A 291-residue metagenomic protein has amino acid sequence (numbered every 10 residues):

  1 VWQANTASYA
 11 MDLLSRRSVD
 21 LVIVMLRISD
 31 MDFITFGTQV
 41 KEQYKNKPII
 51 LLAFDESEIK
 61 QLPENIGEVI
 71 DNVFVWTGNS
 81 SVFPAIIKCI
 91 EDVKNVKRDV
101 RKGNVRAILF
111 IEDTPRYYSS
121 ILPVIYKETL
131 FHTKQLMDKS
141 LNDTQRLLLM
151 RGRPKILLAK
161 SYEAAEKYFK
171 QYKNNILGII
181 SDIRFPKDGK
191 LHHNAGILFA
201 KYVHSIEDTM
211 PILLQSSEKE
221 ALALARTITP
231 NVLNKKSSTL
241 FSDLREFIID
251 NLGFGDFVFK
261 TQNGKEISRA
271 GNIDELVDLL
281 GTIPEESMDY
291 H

Functional and structural regions predicted by a protein language model:
V1-W2, D20, S29, T38 (+5 more regions): Non-catalytic signal-transmission and effector/linker regions of two-component phosphorelay proteins
Q3-M11, S15-I49, A53-P63, I70 (+3 more regions): Conserved phosphotransfer microenvironments
R16, P63-E64, I86-I87, L122-V124 (+2 more regions): Short coil/turn segments at secondary-structure boundaries
F33, L62-V73, L224-L233: As written
L52-F54, W76, Q215, K235: Generic beta-sheet signal
F54-E58, S140-R146, S216-A221: Short, polar loop motifs at secondary-structure junctions
N174, K190, I197-P211, S217-V258: Polyanion-binding and phosphate-handling cores
